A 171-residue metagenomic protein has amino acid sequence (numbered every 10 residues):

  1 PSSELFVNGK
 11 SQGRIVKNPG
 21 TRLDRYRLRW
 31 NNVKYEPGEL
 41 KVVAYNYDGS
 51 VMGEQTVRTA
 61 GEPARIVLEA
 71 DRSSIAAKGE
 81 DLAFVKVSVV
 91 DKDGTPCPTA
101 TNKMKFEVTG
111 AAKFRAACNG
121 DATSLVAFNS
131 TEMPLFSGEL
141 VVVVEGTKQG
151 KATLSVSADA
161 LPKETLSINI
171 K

Functional and structural regions predicted by a protein language model:
P1-G53, V90-D91: Long hydrophobic segments that form regular secondary structure
P1-R14, G53-T56, L82, K92-S124: Short flexible loop/turn segments that cap and initiate beta-strands
L28-Y35, F128-K148: Short, hydrophobic beta-strand segments
Y35-E39, L82, Q149-K151: Extracellular Ig-like/FN3 beta-sandwich strand-entry sites
V43, E69, E80-P98, M104 (+1 more regions): Beta-strand-rich structural segments
Y45-Y47, S157-L161: Beta-strand-rich extracellular modules
G49-G61, P162-K171: Edge beta-strands of extracellular beta-sandwich domains
A60-K78: Low-complexity, acidic Ser/Thr/Pro/Gly-rich terminal tails and inter-domain linkers that flank the onset of structured
